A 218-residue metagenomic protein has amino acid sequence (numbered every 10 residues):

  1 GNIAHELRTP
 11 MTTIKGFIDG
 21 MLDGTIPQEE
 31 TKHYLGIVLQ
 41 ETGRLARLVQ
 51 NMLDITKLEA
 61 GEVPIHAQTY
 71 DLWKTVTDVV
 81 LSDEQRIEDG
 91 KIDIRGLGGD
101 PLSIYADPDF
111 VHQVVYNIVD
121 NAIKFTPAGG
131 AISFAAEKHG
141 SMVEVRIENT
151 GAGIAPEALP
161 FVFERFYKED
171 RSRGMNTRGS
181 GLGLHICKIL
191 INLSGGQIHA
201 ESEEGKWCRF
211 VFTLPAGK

Functional and structural regions predicted by a protein language model:
Q40-A46: Short alpha-helical segment of the dimerization/phosphotransfer core of two-component systems
A60-I65, S103-A106: Conserved micro-motifs of the catalytic ATP-binding
H66-D71, D93-L102: Conserved catalytic submotifs in the C-terminal HATPase_c
A122-I123: Short helix-loop "hinge" at the ATP-lid/N-box region of the Bergerat-fold HATPase_c
N149: Acidic ATP/Mg2+-coordinating residue in the GHKL
I154-K168: Short conserved segment of the HATPase_c
G195-G196: Conserved glycine-rich
